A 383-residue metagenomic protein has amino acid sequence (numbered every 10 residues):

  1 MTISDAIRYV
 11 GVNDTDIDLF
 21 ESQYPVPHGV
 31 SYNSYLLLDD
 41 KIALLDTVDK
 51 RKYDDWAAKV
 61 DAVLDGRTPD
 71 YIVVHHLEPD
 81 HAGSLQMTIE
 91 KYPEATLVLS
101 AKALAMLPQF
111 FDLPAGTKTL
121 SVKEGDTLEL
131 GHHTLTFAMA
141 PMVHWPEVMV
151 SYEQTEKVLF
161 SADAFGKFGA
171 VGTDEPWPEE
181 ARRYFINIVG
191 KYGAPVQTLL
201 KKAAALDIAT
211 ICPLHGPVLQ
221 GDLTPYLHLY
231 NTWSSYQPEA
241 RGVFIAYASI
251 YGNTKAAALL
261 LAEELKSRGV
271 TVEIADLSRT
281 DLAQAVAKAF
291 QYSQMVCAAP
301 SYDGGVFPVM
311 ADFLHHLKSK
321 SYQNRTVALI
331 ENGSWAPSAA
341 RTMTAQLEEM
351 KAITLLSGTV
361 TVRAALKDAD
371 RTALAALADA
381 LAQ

Functional and structural regions predicted by a protein language model:
T2-D5, L99-V148, Y192-T198: Metallo-beta-lactamase
T2-D61, V150-E153, K157-F160, T254: Conserved beta-strand hairpin/beta-sheet module of binuclear metal-dependent hydrolase folds, prominently
D40, R51-V98: Active-site metal-binding motif and surrounding structural segment of the metallo-beta-lactamase
L45-T47, P69-L77, L97-S100, L159-A162 (+1 more regions): Active-site neighborhood of phospho(di)ester-bond hydrolases with catalytic His/Asp-centered motifs
H144, V148, A164-K191, S234-E239: Active-site-proximal loop/helix segment associated with metal-binding centers of metalloenzymes
V171-I211, H215-V218, L260-A275, A285-Q383: FMN-binding flavodoxin-like domain, especially the glycine-rich phosphate-binding loop
C212-E239: Short N-terminal or domain-adjacent regulatory/targeting segments
A246-R268: Short, charged N-terminal beta->alpha structural module
